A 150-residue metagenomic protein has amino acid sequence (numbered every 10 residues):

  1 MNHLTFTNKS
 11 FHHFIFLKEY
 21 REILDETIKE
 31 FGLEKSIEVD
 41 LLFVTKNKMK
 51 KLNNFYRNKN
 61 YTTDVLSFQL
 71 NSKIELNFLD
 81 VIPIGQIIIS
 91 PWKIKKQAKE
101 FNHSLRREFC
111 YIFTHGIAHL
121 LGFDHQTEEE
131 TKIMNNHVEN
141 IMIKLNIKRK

Functional and structural regions predicted by a protein language model:
M1-C110, A118-K150: An acidic/histidine-cluster motif and surrounding catalytic segment that typifies divalent-metal-assisted enzyme active
